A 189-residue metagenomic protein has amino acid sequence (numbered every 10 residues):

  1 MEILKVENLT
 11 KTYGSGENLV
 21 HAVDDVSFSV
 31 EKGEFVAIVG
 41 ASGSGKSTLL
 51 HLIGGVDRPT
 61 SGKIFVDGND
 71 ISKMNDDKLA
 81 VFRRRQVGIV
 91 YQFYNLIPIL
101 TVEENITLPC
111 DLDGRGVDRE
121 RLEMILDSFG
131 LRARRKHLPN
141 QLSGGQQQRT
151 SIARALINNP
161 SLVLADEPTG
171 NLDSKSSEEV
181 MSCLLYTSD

Functional and structural regions predicted by a protein language model:
E2-S188: ABC family nucleotide-binding domain
